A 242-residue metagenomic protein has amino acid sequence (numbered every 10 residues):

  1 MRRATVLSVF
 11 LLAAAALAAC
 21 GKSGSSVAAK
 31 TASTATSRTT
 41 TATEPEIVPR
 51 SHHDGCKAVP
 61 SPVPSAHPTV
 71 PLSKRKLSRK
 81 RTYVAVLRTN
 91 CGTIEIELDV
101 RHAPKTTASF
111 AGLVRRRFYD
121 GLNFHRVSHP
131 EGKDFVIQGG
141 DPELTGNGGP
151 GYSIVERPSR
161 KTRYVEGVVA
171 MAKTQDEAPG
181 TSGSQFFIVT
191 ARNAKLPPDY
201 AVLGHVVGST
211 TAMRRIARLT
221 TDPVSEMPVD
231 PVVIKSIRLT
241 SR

Functional and structural regions predicted by a protein language model:
R2-S8, L12-R242: Cyclophilin-like peptidyl-prolyl cis-trans isomerases
